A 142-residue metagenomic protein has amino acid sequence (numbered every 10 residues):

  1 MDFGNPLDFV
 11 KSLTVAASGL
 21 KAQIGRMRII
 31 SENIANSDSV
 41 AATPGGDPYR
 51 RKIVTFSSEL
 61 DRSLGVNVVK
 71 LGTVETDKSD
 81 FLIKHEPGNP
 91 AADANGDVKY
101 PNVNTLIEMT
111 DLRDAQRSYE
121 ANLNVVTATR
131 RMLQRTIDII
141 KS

Functional and structural regions predicted by a protein language model:
M1-S142: Amphipathic alpha-helical polymerization modules
